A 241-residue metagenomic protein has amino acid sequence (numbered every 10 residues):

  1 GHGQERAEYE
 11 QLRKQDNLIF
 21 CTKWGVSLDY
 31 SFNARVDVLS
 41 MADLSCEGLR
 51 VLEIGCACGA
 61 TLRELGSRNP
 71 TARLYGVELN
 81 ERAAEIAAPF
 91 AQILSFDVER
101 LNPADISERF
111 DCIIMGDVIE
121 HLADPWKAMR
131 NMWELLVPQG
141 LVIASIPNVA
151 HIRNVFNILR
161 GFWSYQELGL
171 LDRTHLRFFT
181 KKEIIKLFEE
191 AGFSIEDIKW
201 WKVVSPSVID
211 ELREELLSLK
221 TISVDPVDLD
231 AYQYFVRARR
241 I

Functional and structural regions predicted by a protein language model:
G3-C112, W126-M129, K182, K199-A238: Conserved N-terminal segment of class I S-adenosyl-L-methionine
R50, I106, V118, D172-H175: Residues marking the start of alpha-helices
G55, N80, I119-L122, P147: Anionic group-transfer/hydrolysis microenvironments
V98-E99, A123-V137, L141-I241: S-adenosyl-L-methionine-dependent methyltransferase catalytic module, highlighting the catalytic core
C112-V118: A short beta-strand submotif of the Rossmann-like class I SAM-dependent methyltransferase core that lines
